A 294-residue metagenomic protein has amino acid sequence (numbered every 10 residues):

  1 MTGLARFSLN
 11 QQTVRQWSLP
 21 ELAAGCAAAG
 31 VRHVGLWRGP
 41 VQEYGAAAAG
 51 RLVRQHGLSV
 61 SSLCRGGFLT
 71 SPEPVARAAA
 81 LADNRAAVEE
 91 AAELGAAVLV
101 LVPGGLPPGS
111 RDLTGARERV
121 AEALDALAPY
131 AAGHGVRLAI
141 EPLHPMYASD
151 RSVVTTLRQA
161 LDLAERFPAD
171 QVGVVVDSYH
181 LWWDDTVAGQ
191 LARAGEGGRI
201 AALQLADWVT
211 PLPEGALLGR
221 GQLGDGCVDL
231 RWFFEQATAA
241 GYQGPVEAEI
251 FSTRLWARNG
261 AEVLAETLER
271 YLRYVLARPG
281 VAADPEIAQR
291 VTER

Functional and structural regions predicted by a protein language model:
M1-G30, A96, V154-V176, W182-R294: Histidine-acidic metal/acid-base catalytic patches
M1-S8, V60-S71, P103-P108, L217: N-terminal small/glycine-rich loop or linker at the start of catalytic domains across soluble metabolic enzymes
T13-R15, R38-P40, G66-L69, P103-P107 (+4 more regions): Active-site-proximal loop/turn and secondary-structure-junction residues that shape catalytic pockets, frequently
G25-Y44, C64-G67: N-terminal substrate-binding region of glycoside hydrolase catalytic domains
R32-H33, S59, A97, R137 (+1 more regions): Residue-level detector of anion-binding/catalytic polar loops
G35, S62-C64, V100, A139 (+2 more regions): Conserved beta-strand positions in the central sheet of alpha/beta enzyme cores
Q42-L52: Active-site-adjacent beta->alpha loops and helix N-cap segments on the catalytic face of soluble alpha/beta enzymes
Q55, P74-G173, W183, E262 (+1 more regions): Active-site acidic/histidine proton-transfer and metal-coordination neighborhood in alpha/beta enzyme cores
